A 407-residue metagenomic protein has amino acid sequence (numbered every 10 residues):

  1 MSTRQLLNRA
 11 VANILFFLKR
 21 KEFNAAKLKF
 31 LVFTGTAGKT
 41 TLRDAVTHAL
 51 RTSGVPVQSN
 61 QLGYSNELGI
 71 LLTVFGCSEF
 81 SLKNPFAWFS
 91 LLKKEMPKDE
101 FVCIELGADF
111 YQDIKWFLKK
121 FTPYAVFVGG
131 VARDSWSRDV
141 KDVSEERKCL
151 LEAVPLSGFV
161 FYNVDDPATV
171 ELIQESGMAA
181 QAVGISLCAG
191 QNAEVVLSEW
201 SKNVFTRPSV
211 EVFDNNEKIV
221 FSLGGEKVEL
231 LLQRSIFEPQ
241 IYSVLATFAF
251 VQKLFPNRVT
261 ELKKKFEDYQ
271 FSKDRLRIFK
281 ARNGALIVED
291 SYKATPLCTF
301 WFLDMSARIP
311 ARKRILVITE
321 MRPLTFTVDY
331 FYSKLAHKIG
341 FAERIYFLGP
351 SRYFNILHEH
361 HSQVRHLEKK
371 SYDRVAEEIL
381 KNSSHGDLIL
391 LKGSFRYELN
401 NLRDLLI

Functional and structural regions predicted by a protein language model:
S2-F159, V170-M178, L405: Phosphate-binding loop of NTP-binding sites
S2-L15, K39, A179-Q181, F237-P239 (+1 more regions): ATP-dependent carboxylate-amine ligase
A26-L28, K119, P123-L286, A311-R312 (+2 more regions): Acidic, Mg2+-coordinating active-site environments of NTP-dependent enzymes
T34, G107, V131-A132, V164-D165 (+4 more regions): Anionic group-transfer/hydrolysis microenvironments
V46, L50, T73-V74, V244-L254 (+2 more regions): Buried hydrophobic packing segments
G63, D165-D166, E320, S351: Residues in the short beta-alpha loop(s) of Rossmann-like NAD(P)-binding domains
S78-A87, L150, T206, H366-L367 (+1 more regions): A polyampholytic, Gly/Pro-enriched intrinsically disordered region
